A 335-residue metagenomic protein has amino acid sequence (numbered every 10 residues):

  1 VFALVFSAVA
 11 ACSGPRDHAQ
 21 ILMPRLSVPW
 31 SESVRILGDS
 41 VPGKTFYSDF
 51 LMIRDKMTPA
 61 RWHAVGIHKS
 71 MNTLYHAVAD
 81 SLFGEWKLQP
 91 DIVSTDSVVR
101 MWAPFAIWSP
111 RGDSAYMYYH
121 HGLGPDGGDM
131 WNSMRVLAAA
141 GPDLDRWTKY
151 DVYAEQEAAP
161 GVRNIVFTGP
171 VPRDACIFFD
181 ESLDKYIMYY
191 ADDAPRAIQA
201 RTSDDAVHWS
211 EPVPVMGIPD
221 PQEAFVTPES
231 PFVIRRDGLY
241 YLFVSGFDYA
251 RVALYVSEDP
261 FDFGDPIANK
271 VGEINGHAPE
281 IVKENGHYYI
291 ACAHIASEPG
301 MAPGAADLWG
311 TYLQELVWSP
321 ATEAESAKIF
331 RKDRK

Functional and structural regions predicted by a protein language model:
V1-V9: Bacterial N-terminal signal peptides
C12-K335: Carbohydrate-active catalytic/glycan-binding domains of CAZyme proteins, especially the secreted or lumenal ectodomains
